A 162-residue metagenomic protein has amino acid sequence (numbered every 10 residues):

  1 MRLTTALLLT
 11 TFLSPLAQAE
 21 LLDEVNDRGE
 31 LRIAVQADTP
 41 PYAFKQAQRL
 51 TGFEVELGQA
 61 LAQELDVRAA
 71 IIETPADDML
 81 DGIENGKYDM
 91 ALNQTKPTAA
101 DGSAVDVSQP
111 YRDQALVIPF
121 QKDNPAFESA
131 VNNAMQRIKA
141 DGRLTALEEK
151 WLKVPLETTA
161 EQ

Functional and structural regions predicted by a protein language model:
L3-L13: Sec-dependent N-terminal signal peptides
P15-A19: Sec/Tat signal peptide C-region and signal peptidase I cleavage site
E20-Q94: Extracytoplasmic small-molecule ligand-binding "clamshell" domains of the periplasmic binding protein/Venus flytrap
D38-P41, A76-D78, K96-A99, N124-A126 (+2 more regions): Solvent-exposed loop/turn segments at secondary-structure junctions within structured extracellular/periplasmic domains
S103-D113, T159-Q162: Short beta-strand->loop
A115-A126: A bilobed periplasmic-binding-protein/Venus flytrap-type ligand-binding module shared by bacterial periplasmic
Q136-Q162: Ligand-binding clefts/hinges and TM-proximal coupling segments of bilobed small-molecule sensing domains
